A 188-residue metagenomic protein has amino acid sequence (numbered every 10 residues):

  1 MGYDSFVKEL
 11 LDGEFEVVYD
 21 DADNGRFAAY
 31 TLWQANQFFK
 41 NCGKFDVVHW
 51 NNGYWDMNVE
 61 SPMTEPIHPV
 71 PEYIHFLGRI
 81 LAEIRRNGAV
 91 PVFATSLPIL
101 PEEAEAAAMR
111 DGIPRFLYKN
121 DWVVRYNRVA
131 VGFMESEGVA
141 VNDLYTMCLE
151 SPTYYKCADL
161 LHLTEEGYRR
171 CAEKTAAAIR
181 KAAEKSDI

Functional and structural regions predicted by a protein language model:
M1-R79, E83, H162: Conserved SGNH/GDSL esterase-like catalytic core that processes O-acyl groups on lipids and polysaccharides
Y19, F38, A94, V131-F133: Secondary-structure boundary/capping motif
A22, M63, G88, A106 (+1 more regions): Residue-level detector of alpha-helical recognition elements and their boundaries
W50, F93-T95: Structural beta-sheet core signal
R86-V90, V139: A short helix->loop->beta-strand "cap" motif at the edges of active sites that frequently abuts
L97-I188: Catalytic His-Asp segment of secreted/periplasmic serine-dependent ester chemistry enzymes
